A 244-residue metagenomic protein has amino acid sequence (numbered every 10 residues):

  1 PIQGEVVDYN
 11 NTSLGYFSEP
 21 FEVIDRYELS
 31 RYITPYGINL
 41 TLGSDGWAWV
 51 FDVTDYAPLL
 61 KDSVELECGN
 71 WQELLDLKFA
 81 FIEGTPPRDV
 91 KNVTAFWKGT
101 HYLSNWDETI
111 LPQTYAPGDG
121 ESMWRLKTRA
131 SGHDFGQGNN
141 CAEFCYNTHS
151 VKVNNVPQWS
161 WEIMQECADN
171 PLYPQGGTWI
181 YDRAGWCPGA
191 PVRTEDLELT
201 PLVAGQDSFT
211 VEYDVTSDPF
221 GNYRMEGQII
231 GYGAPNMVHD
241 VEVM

Functional and structural regions predicted by a protein language model:
P1-H239: Beta-strand-rich recognition domains
